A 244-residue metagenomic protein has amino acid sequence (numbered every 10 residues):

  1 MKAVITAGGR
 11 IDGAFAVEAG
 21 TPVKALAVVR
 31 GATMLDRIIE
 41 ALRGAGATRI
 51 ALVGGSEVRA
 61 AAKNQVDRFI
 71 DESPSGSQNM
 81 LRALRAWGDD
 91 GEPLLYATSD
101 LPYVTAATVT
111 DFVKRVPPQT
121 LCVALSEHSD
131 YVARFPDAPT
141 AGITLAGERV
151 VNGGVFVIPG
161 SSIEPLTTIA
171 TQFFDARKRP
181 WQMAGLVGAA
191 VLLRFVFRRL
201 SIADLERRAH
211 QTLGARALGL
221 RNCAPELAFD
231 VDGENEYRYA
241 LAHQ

Functional and structural regions predicted by a protein language model:
M1-G20: N-terminal nucleotide-binding beta1-loop-alpha1 segment
K2-I5, A32-P93, R198-I202: Conserved N-terminal catalytic core of the sugar/cofactor nucleotidyltransferase
A19-D36: Short catalytic helix/loop segments, enriched in acidic residues and glycine and frequently bearing histidine
A97-S99: Active-site acidic Asp-centered loop
L101-Y103: Acidic metal-phosphate-binding loop of nucleotide-sugar-dependent transferases
T105-Q211, N222-E226: Conserved core of the sugar-phosphate nucleotidyltransferase
L218-R221, D230: Conserved active-site beta-strand element of glycosyltransferases/polysaccharide synthases
G233: Short, conserved phosphate/pyrophosphate- and ester-handling motifs at nucleotide-, phospho-/glycolipid
